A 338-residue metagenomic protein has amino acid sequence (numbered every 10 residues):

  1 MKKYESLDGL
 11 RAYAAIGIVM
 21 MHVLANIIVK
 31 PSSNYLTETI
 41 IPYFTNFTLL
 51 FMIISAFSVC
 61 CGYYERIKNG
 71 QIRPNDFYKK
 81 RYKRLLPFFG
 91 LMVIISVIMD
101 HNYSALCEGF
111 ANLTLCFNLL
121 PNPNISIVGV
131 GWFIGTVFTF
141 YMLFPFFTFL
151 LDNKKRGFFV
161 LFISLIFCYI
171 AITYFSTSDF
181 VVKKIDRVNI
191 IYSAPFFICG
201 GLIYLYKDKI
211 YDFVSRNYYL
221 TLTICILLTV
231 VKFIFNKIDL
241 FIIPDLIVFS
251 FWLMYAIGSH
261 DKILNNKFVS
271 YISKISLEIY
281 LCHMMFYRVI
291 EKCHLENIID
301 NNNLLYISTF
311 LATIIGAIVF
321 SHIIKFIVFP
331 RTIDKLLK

Functional and structural regions predicted by a protein language model:
M1-Y174, V181, I263, I275-S276 (+1 more regions): Membrane-cytosol interface segments of multi-pass membrane proteins, especially ER/Golgi lipid-handling enzymes
T45-T48, G129-V137, D186-G201, I242: Membrane-interface micro-motifs in multi-pass membrane enzymes
S126-W132, I210-N217: Short, amphipathic, aromatic/basic-enriched membrane-interface segments that mark the entry/exit of transmembrane
M142-F144, G200-I210: Internal transmembrane alpha-helix with an interfacial aromatic "cap," most often the third helix
F162-I166, S215-T229: Signature aromatic-anchored transmembrane alpha helix within multi-pass, membrane-resident enzymes that catalyze glycan
D179-D186: Alpha-helical transmembrane segments and their interfaces in multipass membrane proteins
F197, G201, T223-R331: Alpha-helical transmembrane segments of multi-pass integral membrane proteins
